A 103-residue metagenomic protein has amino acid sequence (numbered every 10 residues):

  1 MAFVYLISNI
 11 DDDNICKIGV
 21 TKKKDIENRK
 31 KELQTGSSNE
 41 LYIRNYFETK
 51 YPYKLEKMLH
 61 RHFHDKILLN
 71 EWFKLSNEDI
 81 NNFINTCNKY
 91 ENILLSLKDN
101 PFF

Functional and structural regions predicted by a protein language model:
M1-F103: Non-catalytic accessory segments flanking enzymatic or RNA/DNA-binding domains
